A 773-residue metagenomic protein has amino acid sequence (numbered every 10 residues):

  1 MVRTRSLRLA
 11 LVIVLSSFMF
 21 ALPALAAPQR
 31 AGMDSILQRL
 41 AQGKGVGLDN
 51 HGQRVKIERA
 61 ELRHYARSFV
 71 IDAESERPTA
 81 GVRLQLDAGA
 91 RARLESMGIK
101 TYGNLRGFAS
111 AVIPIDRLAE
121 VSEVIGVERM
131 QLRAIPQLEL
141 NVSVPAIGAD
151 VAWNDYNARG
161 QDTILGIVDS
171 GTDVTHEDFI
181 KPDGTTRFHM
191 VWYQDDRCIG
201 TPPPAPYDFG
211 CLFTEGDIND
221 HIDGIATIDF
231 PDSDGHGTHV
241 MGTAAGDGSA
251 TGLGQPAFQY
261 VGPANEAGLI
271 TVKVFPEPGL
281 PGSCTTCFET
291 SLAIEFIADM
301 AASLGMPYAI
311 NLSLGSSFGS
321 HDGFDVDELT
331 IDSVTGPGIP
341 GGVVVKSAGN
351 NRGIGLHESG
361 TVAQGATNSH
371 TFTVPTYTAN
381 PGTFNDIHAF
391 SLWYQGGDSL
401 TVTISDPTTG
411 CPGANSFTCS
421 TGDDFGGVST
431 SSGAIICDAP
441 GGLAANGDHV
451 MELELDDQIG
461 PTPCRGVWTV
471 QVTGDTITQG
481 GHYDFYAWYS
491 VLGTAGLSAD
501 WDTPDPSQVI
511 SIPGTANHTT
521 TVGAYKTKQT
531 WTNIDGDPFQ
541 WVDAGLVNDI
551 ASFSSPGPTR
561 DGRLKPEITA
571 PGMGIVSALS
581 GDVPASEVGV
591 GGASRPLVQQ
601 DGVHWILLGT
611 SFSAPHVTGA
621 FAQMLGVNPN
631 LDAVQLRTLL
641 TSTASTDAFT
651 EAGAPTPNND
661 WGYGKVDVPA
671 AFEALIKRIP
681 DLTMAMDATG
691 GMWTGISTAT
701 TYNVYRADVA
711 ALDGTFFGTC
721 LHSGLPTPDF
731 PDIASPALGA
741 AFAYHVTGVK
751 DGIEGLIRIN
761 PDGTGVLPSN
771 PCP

Functional and structural regions predicted by a protein language model:
L11-I164, E177, G184: Autoinhibitory N-terminal propeptides
A27, W153-E289, S303-A309, G319-G323 (+10 more regions): Subtilisin-like serine protease catalytic core
H64-I71, S303, P307-L314, S320-G323 (+6 more regions): C-terminal subdomain of the subtilisin-like protease fold in secreted/lumenal serine endopeptidases
W192, R197, Y207-G216, G355-T462 (+3 more regions): Extracellular S/T/G-rich loop segment that most often corresponds to the catalytic His/Ser-adjacent loop
V272-V274, I294-D322, S347-A348, W468-T476 (+1 more regions): Short acidic, glycine-rich surface-loop motifs adjacent to enzyme active sites
K677-A699, I753-P773: Pro/Thr/Ser/Gly-rich low-complexity, intrinsically disordered linker/stalk tracts
N703-G739: Recognizes extended acidic, P/S/T-rich segments that occur within or adjacent to Ig-like beta-sandwich modules
